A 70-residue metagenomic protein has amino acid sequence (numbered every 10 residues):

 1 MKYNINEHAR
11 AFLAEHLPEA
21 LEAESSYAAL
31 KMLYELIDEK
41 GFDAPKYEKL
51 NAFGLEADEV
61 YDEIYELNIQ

Functional and structural regions predicted by a protein language model:
M1-A28: N-terminal acidic leader/helix
M1-K2, E66-Q70: Short intrinsically disordered terminal tails
E22-D62: Acidic, low-complexity, intrinsically disordered interaction modules
